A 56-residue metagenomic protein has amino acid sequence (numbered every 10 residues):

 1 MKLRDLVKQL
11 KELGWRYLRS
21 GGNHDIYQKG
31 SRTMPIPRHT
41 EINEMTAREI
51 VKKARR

Functional and structural regions predicted by a protein language model:
M1-S20, Q28-R56: Basic nucleic-acid-binding interfaces
D25: A cross-family detector of function-defining hotspots
